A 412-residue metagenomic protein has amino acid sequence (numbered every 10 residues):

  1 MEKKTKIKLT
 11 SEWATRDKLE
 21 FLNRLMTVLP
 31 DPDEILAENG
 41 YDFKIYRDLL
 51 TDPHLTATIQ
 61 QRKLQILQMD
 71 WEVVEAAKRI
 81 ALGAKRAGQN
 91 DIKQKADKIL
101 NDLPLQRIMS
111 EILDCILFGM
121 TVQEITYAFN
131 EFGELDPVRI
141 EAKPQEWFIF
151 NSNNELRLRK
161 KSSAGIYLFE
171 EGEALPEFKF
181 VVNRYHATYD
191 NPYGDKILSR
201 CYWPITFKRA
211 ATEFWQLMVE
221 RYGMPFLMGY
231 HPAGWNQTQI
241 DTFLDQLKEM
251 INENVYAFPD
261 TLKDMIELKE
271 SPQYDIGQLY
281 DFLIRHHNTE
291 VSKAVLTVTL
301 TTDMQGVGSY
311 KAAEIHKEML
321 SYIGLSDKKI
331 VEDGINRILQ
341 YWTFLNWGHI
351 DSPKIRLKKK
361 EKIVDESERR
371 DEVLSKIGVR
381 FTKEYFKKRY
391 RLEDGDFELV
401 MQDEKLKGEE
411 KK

Functional and structural regions predicted by a protein language model:
E2-H54, L82, A87-N252, D396-V400 (+1 more regions): Structured, contiguous alpha/beta core segments that scaffold functional sites
P53-T58, M69-V74: Binding/recognition "hotspot" determinant
R79: Active-site acidic/histidine clusters and adjacent loop/turn architecture that either coordinate catalytic ions
L113, H286-K412: C-terminal helix-loop subdomains that flank or include functional centers
F129, W235, K263, E361-I363: Residues that cap or initiate secondary-structure elements
K208-Y341: A contiguous, surface-oriented mixed alpha/beta subdomain in the mid-to-C-terminal portion of proteins that forms
